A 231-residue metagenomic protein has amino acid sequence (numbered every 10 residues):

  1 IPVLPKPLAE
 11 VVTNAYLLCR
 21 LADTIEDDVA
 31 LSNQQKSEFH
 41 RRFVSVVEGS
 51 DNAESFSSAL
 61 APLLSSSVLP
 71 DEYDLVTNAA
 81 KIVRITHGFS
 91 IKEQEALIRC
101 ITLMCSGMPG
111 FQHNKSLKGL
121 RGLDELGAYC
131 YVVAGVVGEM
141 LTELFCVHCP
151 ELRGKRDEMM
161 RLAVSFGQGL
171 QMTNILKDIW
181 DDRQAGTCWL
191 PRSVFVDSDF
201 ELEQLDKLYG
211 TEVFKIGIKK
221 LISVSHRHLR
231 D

Functional and structural regions predicted by a protein language model:
I1-R230: Acidic catalytic motifs of isoprenoid enzymes
